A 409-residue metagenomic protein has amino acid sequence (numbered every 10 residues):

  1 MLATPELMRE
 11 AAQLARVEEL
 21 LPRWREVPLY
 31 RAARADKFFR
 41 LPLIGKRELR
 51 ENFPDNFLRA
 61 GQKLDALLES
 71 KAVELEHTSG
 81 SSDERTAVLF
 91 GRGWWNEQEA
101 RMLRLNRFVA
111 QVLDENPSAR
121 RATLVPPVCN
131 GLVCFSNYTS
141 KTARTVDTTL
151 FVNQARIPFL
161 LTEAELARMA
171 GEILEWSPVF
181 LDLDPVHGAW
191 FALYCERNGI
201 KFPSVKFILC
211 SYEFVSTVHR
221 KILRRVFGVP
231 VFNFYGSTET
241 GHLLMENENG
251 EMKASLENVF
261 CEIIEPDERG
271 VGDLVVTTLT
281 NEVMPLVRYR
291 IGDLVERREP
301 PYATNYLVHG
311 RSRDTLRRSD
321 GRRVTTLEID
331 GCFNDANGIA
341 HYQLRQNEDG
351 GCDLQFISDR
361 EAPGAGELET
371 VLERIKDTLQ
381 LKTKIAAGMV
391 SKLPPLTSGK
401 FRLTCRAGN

Functional and structural regions predicted by a protein language model:
M1-H77, D83-R120, P127, E175-D182 (+4 more regions): Nucleotide 5′-phosphate-binding alpha/beta core
R23-W24, T78, L181, L223 (+5 more regions): Residue-level signal for inorganic ion chemistry
L67, T123, F159-L161: Structured catalytic cores of enzymes that bind and process phosphorylated ligands/cofactors
T78-R85, P185, T238, I291: Ser/Thr-glycine-rich phosphate-binding loops at phosphate-binding pockets of nucleotides, nucleotide cofactors
R120-A122, V275: Conserved beta-strand elements of the Class I
V128-S255: Conserved adenylate-forming
L181, T280-T383: AMP-binding/adenylate-forming catalytic core of the ANL superfamily
C210, F214-P300, S312-D314: Conserved AMP-binding/adenylate-forming
